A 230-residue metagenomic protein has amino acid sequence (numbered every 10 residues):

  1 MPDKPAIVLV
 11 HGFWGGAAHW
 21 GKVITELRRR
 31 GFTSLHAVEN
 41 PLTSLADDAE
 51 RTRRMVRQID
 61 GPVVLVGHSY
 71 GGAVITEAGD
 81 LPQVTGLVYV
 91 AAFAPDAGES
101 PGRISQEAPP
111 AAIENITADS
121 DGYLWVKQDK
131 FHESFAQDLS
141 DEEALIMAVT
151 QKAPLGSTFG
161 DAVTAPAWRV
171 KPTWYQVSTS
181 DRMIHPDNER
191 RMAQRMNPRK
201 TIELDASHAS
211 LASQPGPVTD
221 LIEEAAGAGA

Functional and structural regions predicted by a protein language model:
P2, Q58-G61, L81, A225-A230: Glycine-rich phosphate-binding loop signature in dinucleotide/nucleotide-binding domains
D3-A46, E77: Conserved HGGG/HGGXW glycine-rich cap/lid loop of the alpha/beta-hydrolase fold
A46-V63: Conserved acidic catalytic loop of the alpha/beta-hydrolase fold
A49, P154-G216, D220: Conserved serine/cysteine hydrolase catalytic core
V66-G71, I75: Gly/Ala-rich beta-loop-alpha elbow adjacent to hydrolase catalytic centers
D80-Q128, L155-F159, I184-H185: Flexible "cap/lid" loop of the alpha/beta hydrolase fold
Y123-A167: Conserved alpha/beta-hydrolase catalytic His-Asp/Glu region
